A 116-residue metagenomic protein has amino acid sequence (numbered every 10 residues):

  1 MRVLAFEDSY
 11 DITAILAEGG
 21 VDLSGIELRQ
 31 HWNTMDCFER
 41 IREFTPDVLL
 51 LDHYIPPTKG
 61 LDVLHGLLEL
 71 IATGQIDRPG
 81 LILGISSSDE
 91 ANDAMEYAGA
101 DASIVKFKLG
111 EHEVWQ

Functional and structural regions predicted by a protein language model:
M1-I12, L16-G20: Conserved acidic segment of CheY-like receiver
S9-T13, Y54-K59, D89-A91: Short acidic, S/G/P-rich loop/turn micro-motifs used as interaction or catalytic elements
E18-D22, R40, A94, A98: Alpha-helical interaction/dimerization surfaces of two-component signaling modules
V21-R29: A generic structural motif
Q30-V48: Acidic, metal-coordinating helix/loop segments flanking the phosphotransfer/catalytic sites of two-component signaling
T45-D47, A72-L81: His-Asp phosphorelay/catalytic-motif detector in bacterial-type signaling
D47-I71: Conserved phosphotransfer microenvironments
D62, G84-K108, H112: Alpha4 helix (beta4-alpha4-beta5 surface) of REC/receiver domains from two-component response regulators
